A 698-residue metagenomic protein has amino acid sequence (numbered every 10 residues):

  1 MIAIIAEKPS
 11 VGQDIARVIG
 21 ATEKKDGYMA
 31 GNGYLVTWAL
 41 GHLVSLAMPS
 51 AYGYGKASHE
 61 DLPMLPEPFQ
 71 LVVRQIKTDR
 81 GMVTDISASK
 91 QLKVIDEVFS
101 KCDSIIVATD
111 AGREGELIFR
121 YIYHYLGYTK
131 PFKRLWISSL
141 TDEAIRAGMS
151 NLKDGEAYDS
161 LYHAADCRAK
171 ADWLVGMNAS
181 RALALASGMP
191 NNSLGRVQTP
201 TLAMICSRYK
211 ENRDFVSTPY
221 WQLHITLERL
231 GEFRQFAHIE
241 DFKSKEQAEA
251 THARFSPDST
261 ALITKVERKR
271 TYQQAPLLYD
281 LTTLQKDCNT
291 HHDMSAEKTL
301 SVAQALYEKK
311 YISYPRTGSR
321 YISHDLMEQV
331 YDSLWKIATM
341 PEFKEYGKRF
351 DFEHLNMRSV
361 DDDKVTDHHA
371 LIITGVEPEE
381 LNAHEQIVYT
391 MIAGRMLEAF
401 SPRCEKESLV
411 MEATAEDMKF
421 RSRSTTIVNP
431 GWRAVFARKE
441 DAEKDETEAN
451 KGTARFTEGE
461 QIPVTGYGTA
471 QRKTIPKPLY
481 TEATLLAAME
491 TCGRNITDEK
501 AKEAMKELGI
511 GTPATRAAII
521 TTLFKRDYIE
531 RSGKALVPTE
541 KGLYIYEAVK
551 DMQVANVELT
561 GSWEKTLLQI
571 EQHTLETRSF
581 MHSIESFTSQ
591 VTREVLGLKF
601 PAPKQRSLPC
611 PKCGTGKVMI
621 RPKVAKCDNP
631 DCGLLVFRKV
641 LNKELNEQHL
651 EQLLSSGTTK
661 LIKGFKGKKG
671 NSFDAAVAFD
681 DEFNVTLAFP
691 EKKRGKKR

Functional and structural regions predicted by a protein language model:
M1-A169, W173-V175, P476: Intrinsically disordered, low-complexity regulatory segments
M1-A3, D110-A111, G188-N191, R268-L277 (+4 more regions): Conserved short loop/turn motifs at secondary-structure junctions
I2, G81, Y125, D214 (+2 more regions): Basic, low-complexity terminal or inter-domain segments flanking catalytic cores
P9-A16, G33-V36, L40, H59-L62 (+20 more regions): Amphipathic alpha-helical transducer elements in NTP-driven molecular machines
E23-G27, K130-F132, G155-S160, R181-L185 (+4 more regions): Active-site phosphate-binding and catalytic loops of NTP-dependent enzymes
S87, S100, D142-I225, R268-K269: C-terminal or mid-to-C-terminal helical accessory/interaction module adjacent to the motor/catalytic core
K243-Y279, Q285: Metal- or metallocofactor-binding catalytic centers and their adjacent structured scaffolds across diverse enzyme
